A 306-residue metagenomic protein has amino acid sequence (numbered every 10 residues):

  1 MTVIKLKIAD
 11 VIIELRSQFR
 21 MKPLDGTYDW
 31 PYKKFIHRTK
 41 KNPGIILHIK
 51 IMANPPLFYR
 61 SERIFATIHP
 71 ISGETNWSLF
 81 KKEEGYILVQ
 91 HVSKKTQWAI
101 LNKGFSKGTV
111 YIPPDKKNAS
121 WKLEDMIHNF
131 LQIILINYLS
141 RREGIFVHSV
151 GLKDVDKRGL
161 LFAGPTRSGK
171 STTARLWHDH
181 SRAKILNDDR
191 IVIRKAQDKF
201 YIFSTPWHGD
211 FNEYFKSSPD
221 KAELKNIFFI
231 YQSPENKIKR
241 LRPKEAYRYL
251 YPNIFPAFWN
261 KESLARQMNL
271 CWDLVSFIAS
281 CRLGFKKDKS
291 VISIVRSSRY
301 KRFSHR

Functional and structural regions predicted by a protein language model:
M1-L161, T166, L176, H180-K184 (+1 more regions): A noncatalytic interaction/capping subdomain that flanks phosphate/NTP-handling catalytic cores
S168-K170: Conserved glycine(s) of the Walker
T173: Hydrophobic positions on the alpha1 helix immediately C-terminal to the Walker A/P-loop
